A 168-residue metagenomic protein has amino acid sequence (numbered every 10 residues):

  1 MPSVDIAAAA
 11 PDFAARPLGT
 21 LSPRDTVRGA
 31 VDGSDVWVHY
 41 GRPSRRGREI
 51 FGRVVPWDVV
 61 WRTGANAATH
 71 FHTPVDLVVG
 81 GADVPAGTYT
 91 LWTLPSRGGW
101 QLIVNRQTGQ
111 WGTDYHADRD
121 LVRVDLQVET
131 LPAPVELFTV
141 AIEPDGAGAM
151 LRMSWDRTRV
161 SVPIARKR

Functional and structural regions predicted by a protein language model:
M1-V59, T108, G112-R168: Primarily secretory-pathway and cell-envelope proteins
V59-W111: Mid-length scaffold segments of soluble, non-membrane domains
